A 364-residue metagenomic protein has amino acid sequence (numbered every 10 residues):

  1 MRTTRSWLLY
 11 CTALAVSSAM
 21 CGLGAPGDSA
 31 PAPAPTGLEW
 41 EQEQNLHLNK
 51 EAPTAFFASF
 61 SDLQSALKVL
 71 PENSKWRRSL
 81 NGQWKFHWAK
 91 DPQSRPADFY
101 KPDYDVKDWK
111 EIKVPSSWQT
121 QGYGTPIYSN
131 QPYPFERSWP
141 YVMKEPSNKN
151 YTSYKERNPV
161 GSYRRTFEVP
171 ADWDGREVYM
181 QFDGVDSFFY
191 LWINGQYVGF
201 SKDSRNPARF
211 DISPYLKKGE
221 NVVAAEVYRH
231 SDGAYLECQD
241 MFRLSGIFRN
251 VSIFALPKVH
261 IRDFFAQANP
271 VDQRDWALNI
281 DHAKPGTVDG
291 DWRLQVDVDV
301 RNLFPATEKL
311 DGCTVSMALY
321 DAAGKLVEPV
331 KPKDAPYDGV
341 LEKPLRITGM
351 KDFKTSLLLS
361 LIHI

Functional and structural regions predicted by a protein language model:
Y10-A19: Bacterial N-terminal signal peptides
G27-Q181, C238, L244-I247: Extended carbohydrate-recognition surfaces in non-catalytic/accessory domains of CAZymes and lectin-like proteins
A34, E39, L70-P71, H87 (+7 more regions): Accessory beta-strand-rich segments of carbohydrate-active enzymes
Y163-R165, N206-F210, L341-L345, G349-T355: Short strand-edge motifs at loop-to-beta-strand transitions and within beta-strands of extracellular beta-rich domains
I193, G290-A335, L341-L345: Beta-strand-rich binding/interaction modules
S201-S204, Y215-K217, K333-M350: Short proline/glycine- and polar residue-rich coil/turn motifs
K258-N302: Surface beta-strand/loop "capping" patches
I362-I364: Conserved small/polar residues in nucleotide/adenosyl-binding loops
